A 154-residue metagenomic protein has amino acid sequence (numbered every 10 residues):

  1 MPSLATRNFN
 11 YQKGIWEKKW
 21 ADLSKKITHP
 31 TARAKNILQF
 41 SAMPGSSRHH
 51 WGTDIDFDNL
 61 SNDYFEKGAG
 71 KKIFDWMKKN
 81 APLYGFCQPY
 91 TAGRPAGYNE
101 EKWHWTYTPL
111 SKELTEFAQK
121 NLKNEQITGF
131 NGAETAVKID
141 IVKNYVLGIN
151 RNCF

Functional and structural regions predicted by a protein language model:
M1-F154: Cell-envelope/glycan interface and biosynthesis
